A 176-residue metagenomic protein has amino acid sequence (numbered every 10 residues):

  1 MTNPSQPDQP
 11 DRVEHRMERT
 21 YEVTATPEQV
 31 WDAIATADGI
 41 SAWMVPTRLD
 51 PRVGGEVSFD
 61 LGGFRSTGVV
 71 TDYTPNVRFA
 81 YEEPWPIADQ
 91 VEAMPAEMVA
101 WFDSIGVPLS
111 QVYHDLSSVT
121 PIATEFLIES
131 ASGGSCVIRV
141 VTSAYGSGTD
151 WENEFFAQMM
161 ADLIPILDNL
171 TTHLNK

Functional and structural regions predicted by a protein language model:
M1-R16: Short acidic N-proximal helix/loop "leader" segments that mark the beginning of a domain or an inter-domain linker
N3-P4, Y145-K176: A conserved amphipathic terminal alpha-helix motif
D11, F59-L61, D115-S118: Short Gly/Pro-enriched turn/cap motifs at secondary-structure boundaries
E14, V77-P84: Short, solvent-exposed secondary-structure boundary/capping segments
E18, A25-Q29, A37-R78: Short beta-edge strand/loop motif at the mouth of beta-sheet-based domains
T20, V69, E125-L127: Short, surface-exposed charged micro-motifs
A35-T36, D168: Solvent-exposed alpha-helix faces
P84-M160: Beta-strand/loop substructures that line and gate deep hydrophobic ligand-binding cavities in soluble
